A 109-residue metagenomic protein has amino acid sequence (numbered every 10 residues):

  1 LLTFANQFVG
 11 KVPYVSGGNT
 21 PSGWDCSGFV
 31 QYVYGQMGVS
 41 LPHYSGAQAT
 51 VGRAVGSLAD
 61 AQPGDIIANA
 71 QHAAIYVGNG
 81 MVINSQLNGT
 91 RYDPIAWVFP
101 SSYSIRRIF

Functional and structural regions predicted by a protein language model:
L1-P13, P100-F109: Intrinsically disordered, low-complexity, Pro/Ser/Thr/Asn/Gly/Ala-rich spacer/linker segments adjacent to signal
Q7-P63: Catalytic cysteine-centered active-site loop
V39-F99: ...with weaker cross-activation on analogous glycine-rich loops/strands in unrelated enzymes
